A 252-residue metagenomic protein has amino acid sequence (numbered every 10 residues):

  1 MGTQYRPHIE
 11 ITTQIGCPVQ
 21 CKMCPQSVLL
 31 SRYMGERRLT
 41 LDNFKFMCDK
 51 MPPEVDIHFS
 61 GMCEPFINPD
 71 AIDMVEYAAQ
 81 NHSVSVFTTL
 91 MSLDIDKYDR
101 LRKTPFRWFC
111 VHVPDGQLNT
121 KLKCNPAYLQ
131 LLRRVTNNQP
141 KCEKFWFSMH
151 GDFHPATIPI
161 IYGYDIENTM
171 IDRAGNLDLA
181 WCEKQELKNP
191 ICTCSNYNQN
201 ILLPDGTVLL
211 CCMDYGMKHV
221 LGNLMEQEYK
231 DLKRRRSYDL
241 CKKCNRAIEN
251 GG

Functional and structural regions predicted by a protein language model:
M1-T104, W108: Conserved alpha-helical substructure of the radical SAM core
E10, R173-G252: Accessory C-terminal segments flanking Radical SAM cores
G16-P18, L29-S31, E64-P65, M91-L93 (+6 more regions): Short, solvent-exposed loop/turn segments at secondary-structure junctions
E36-L39, T120, L221-L224: Pocket-edge positions in alpha/beta enzyme catalytic cores
K50, R134-V135, D231-L232: Residues that form generic nucleotide/phosphate-binding pockets
E54-I57, V84, R107, K141 (+2 more regions): A general structural signal for well-ordered secondary-structure junctions
N68-N196: Conserved AdoMet/S-adenosylmethionine-binding subsite of the radical SAM
